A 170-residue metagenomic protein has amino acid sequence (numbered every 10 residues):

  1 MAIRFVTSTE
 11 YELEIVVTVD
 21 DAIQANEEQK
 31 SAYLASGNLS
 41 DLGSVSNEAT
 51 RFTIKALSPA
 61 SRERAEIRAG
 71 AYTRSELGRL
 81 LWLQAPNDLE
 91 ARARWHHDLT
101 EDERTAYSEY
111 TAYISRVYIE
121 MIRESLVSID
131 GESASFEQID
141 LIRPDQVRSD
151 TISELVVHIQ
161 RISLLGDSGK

Functional and structural regions predicted by a protein language model:
M1-V16: Short, intrinsically disordered N-terminal pre-domain segments
E14-T18, K55-L57: A structural detector for beta-sheet-dominated domains
V16-N26: Conserved short secondary-structure elements within globular domains
Q24-K170: Short, surface-exposed, charged amphipathic helix/loop patches that serve as local interaction elements
